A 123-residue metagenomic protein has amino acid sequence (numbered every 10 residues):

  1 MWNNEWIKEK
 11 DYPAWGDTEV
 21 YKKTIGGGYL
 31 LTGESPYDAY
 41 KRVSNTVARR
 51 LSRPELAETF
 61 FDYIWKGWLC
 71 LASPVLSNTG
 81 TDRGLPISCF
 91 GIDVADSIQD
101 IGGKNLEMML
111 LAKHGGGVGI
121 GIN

Functional and structural regions predicted by a protein language model:
M1-N123: Extended catalytic cores of very large enzyme megasubunits
